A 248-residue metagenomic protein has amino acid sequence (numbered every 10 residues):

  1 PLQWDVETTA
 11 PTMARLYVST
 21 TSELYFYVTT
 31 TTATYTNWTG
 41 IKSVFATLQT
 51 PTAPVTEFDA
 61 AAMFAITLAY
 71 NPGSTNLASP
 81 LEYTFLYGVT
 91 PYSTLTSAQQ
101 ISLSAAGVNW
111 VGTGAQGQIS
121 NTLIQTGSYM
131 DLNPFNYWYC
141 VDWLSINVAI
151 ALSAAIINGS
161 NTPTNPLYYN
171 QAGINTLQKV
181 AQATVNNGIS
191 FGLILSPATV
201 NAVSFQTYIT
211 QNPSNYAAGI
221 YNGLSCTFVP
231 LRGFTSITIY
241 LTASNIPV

Functional and structural regions predicted by a protein language model:
P1-Y70, T199-Y208: Polar low-complexity, Ser/Thr/Gly/Ala/Asp/Asn-rich disordered segments used for subunit assembly and tip/surface
T34-Y35, I41-N175: Extended basic-aromatic, gly/pro-enriched interface segments that bind polyanionic ligands
G127-V248: Structured, hydrophobic secondary-structure cores that serve as assembly/anchoring elements
